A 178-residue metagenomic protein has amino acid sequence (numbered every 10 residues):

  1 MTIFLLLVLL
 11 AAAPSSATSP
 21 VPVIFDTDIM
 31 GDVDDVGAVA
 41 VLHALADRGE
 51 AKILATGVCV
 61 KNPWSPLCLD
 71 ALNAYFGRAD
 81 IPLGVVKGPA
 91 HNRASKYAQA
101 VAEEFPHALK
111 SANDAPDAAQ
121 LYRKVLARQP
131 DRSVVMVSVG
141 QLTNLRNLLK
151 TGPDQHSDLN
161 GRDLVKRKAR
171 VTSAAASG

Functional and structural regions predicted by a protein language model:
T2-A13: Sec-dependent N-terminal signal peptides
A12-G178: N-terminal acidic, glycine/proline-rich low-complexity segments
